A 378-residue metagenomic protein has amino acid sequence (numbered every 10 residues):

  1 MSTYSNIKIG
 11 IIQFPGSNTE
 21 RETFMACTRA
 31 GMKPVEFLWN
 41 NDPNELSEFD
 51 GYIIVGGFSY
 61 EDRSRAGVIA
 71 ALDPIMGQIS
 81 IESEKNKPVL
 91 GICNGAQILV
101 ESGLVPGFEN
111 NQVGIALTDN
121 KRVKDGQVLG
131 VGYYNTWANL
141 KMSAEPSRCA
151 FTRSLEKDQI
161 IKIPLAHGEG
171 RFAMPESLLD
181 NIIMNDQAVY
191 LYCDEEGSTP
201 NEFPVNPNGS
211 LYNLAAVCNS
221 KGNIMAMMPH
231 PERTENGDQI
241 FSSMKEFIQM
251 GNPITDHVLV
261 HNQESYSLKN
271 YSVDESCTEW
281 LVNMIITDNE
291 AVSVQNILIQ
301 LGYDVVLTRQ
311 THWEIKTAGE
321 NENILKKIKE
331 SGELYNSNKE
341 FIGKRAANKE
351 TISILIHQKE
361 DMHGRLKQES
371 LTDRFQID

Functional and structural regions predicted by a protein language model:
M1-P106, K121-Y134, V205, L211-Y212 (+1 more regions): N-terminal beta1-alpha1 cap of cysteine-dependent amidohydrolase-like domains
S2, N41, S80-I81, A116-S272: Amide-donor transfer/coupling interface in amidating biosynthetic enzymes
G10-Q13, E36, I53, G91 (+6 more regions): Structured core elements
M25-R29, L179-N181, E232, S242-S243 (+2 more regions): Short, solvent-exposed amphipathic alpha-helical segments in soluble enzyme and RNA/protein-processing domains
V35-D42, Y192-D194, L307-Q310: A generic structural motif
I75-E84, L155, E275-C277, T351-I354: Short, hydrophobic/aliphatic alpha-helical segments
P106-L117: A short alpha->loop->secondary-structure connector
H167, M250-D378: Non-catalytic terminal accessory/regulatory regions of metabolic enzymes
